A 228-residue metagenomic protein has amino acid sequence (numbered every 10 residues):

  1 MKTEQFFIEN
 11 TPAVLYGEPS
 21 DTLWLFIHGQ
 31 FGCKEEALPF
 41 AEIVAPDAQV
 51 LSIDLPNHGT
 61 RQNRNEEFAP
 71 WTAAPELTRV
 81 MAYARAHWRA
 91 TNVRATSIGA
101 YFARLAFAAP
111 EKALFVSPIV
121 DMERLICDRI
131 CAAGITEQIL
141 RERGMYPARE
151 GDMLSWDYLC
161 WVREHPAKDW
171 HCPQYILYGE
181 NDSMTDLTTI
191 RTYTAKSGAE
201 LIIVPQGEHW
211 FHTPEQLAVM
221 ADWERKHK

Functional and structural regions predicted by a protein language model:
F7-G17: A short loop-to-beta-strand scaffold at the N-terminal edge of the catalytic core in hydrolase folds
T11, P110-T192, S197-I203, E208-F211 (+2 more regions): The alpha/beta-hydrolase serine catalytic core
D21-G29: Short beta-strand element of the alpha/beta-hydrolase
Q30-E42, T188: The serine-hydrolase catalytic nucleophile loop
E36, E67-A86: Alpha/beta-hydrolase active-site loop
V44-N63: Conserved alpha/beta-hydrolase
A90-A95, V116: Short beta-strand immediately N-terminal to the catalytic nucleophile in serine-hydrolase-like folds
R94-A103: Gly/Ala-rich beta-loop-alpha elbow adjacent to hydrolase catalytic centers
